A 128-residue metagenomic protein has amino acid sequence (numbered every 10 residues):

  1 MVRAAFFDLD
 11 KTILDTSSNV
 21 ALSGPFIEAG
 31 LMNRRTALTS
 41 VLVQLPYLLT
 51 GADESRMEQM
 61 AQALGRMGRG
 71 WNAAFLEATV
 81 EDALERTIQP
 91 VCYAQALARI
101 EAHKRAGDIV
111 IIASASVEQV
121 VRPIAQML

Functional and structural regions predicted by a protein language model:
M1-A52: Active-site neighborhood of HAD-like aspartate-dependent phosphohydrolases
L14, G65-G68, Q126: Amphipathic alpha-helical interaction elements
S17, A21, A98, Q119: Active-site phosphate/pyrophosphate-handling residues
S17, V91, Q95, A115-S116: Short beta->alpha linker loops
L49-A61: Small-residue-rich anion-binding loops in enzyme active sites
Q59-Q95, A106: Metal-dependent phosphoesterase signature
L76, R99-L128: Substrate-recognition element of Asp-dependent hydrolases with the DxDx(T/V) motif
